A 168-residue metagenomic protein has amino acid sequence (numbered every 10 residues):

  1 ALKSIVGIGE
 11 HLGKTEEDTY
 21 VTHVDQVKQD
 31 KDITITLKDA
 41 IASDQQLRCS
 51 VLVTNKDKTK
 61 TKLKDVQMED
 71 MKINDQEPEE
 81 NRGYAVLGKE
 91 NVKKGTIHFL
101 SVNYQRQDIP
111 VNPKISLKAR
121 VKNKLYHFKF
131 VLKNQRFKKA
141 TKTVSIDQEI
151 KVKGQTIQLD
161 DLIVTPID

Functional and structural regions predicted by a protein language model:
A1-D168: Alpha-helical, hydrophobic structural elements that either
